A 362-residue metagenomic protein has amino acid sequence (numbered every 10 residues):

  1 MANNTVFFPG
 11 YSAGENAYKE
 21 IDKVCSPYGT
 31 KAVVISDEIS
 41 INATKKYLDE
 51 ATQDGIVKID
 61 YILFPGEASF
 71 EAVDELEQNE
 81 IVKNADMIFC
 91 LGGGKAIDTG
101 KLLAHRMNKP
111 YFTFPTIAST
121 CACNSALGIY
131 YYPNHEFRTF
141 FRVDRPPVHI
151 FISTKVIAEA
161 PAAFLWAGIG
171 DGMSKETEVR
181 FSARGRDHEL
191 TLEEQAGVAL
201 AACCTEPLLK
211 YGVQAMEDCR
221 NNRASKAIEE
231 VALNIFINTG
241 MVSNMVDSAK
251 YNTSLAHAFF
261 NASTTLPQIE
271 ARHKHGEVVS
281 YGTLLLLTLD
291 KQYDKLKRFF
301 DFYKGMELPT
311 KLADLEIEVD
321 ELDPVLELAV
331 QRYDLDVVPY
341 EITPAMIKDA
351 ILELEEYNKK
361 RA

Functional and structural regions predicted by a protein language model:
M1-M87, L312: ATP/NTP phosphate-donor binding region
A17-E20, Q292-A362: C-terminal charged capping/lid subdomain of soluble metabolic enzymes
Y18, I41-K45, K95-L102, C121-N124 (+1 more regions): Short glycine/serine/threonine-rich phosphate/pyrophosphate-binding segments that cradle anionic phosphate groups
S26, Q53, I81, H135 (+12 more regions): Generic secondary-structure signature for well-ordered alpha-helical cores
E80-A118: A short, small-residue-rich loop immediately preceding and capping a beta-strand
R106-L200: A glycine/threonine-rich phosphate-anchoring loop and its flanking beta-alpha core in nucleotide/phosphate-binding
E189-D301: Active-site segments that bind and position negatively charged phosphate/pyrophosphate groups
